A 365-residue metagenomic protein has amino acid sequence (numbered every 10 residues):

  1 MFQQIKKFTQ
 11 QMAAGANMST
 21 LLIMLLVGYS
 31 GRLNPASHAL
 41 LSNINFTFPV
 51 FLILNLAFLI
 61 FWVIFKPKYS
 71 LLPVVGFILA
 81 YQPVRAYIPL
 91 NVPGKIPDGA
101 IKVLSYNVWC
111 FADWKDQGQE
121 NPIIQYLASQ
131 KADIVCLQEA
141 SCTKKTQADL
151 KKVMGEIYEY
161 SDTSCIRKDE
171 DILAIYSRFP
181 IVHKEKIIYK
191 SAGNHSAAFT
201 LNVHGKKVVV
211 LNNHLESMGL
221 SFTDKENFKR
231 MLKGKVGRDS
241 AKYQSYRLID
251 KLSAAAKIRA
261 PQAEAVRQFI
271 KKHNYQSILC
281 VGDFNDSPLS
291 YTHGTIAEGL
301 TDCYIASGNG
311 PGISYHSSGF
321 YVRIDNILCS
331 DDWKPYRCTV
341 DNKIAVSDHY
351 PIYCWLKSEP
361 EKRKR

Functional and structural regions predicted by a protein language model:
M1-V153, R167-E170, A263-E264, E359-R365: N-terminal, active-site-proximal structural segment of metallo-dependent hydrolase catalytic domains
Q10-W62, L71-V74, K186-I187, T200 (+2 more regions): Metal-dependent phosphoester-hydrolase catalytic domains
P73, F77-D98, K115-D116, I134-M231 (+2 more regions): Structured beta-strand-rich core segments of catalytic domains in phosphoester-bond hydrolases
A100-A112, K207-E216, K242, Y246 (+2 more regions): Active-site-proximal beta-strand elements of phosphoester/diester hydrolases
I101, K131-D133, K206-V208, N274-I278: Loop/turn elements at helix/coil->beta-strand transitions in domains of secreted/extracellular proteins
C110-F111, C142, F179-I181, L215-M218 (+4 more regions): Short, solvent-exposed loop/turn segments at secondary-structure junctions
K131, R178-P180, N274, D332: Residue-level detector of structured alpha->beta connecting loops
K225-K251: A solvent-exposed, charged loop/short amphipathic helix patch at secondary-structure junctions
